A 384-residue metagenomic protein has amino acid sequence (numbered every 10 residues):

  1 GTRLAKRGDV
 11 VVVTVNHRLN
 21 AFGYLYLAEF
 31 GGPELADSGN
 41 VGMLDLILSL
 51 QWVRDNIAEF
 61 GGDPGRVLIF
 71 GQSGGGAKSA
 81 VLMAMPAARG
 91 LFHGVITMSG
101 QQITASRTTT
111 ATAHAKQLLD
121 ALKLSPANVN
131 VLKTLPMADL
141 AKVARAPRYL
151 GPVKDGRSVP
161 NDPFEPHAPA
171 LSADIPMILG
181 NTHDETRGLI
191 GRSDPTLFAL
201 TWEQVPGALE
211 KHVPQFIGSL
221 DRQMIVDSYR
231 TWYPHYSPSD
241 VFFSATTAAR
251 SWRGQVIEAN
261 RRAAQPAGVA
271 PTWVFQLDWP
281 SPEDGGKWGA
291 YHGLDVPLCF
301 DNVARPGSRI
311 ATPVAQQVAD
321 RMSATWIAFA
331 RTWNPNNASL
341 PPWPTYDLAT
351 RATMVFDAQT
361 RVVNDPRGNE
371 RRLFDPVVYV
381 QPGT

Functional and structural regions predicted by a protein language model:
G1-I47, Q51-E59: Cap/lid segment of the alpha/beta-hydrolase catalytic domain
R3, L48-Q51, D55, R89 (+4 more regions): Substrate-access "cap/lid" subdomains that shape and gate the entrance to catalytic or ligand-binding pockets
G23-A28, A80-L82, T104-T110, G188-S193 (+1 more regions): Short, solvent-exposed loop/turn and secondary-structure capping segments
L35-N40, E59, Q101-S106, P163-E165 (+3 more regions): Active-site rim elements
F60-Q72: Alpha/beta-hydrolase fold nucleophile elbow
G71-G74, P86, S99: Catalytic nucleophile serine of serine hydrolases, specifically the conserved "nucleophile elbow" pentapeptide
G76-A88: Short glycine-enriched nucleophile-adjacent loop and the immediately C-terminal alpha-helix near the catalytic center
S244, W252-T384: Mobile gating loops/cap/lid regions near enzyme active sites that modulate substrate access
